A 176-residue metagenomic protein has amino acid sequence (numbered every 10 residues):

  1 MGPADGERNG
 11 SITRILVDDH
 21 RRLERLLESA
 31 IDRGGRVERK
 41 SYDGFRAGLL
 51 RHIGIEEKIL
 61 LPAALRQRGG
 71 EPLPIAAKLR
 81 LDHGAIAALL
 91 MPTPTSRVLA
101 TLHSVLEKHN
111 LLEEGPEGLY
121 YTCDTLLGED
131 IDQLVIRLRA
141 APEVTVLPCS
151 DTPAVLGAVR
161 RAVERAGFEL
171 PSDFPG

Functional and structural regions predicted by a protein language model:
M1-G176: Small-residue-biased structural context
